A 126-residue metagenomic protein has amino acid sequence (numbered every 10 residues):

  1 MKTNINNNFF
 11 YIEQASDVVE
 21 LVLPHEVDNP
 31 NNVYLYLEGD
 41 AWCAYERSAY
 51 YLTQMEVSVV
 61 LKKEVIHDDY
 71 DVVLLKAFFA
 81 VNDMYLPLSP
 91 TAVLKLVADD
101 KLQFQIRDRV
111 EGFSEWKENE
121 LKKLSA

Functional and structural regions predicted by a protein language model:
K2-A126: Basic, polar low-complexity surface loops/patches
